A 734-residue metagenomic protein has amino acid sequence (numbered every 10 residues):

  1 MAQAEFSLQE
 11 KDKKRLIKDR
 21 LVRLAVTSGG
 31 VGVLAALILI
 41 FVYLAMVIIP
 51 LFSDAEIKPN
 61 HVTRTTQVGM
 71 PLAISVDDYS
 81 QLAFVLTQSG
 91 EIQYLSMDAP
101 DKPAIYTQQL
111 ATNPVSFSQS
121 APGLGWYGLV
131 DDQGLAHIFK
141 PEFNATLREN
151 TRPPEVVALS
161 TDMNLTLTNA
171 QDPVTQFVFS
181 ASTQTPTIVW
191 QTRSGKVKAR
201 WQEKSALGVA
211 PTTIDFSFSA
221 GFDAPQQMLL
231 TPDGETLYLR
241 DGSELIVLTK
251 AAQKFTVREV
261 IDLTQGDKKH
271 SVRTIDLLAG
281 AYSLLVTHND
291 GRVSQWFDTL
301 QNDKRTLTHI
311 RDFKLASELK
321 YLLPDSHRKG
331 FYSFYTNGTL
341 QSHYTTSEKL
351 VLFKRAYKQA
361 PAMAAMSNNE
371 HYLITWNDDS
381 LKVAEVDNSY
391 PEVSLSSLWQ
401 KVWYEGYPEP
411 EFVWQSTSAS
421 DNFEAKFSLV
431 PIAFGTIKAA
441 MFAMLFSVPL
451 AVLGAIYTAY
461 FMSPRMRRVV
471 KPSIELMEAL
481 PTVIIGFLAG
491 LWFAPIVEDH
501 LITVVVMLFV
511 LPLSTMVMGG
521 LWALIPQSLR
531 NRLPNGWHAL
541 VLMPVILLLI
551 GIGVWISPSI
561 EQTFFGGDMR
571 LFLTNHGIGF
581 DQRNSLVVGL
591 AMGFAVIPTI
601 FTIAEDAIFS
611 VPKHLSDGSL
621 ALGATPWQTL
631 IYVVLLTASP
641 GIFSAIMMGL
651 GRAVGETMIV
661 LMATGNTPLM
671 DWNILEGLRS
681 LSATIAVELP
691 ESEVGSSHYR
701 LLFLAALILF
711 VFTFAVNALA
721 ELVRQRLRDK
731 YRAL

Functional and structural regions predicted by a protein language model:
K13-R20, L51-G90, Y94-G123, G128-V130 (+11 more regions): Periplasmic/extracellular loop-to-transmembrane helix junction in inner-membrane transport proteins
S89-L95, Q133-K140, R148, T192-E203 (+4 more regions): Structural motif
K426-A440, A494-S514, R532-T599: Loop-to-helix entry region at the N-terminal start of transmembrane alpha-helices in multi-pass membrane transporters
A443-I474, M518-Q527, A720-D729: Transmembrane-helix boundary motif in ABC transporter permease subunits
V517-S528, E605, F609, K613 (+2 more regions): C-terminal transmembrane helix and the adjacent membrane-cytosol boundary/short C-terminal tail of inner/organellar
I600-I603, V611, P626-L661: Transmembrane alpha-helices
V660-F710: Interhelical loop and adjacent transmembrane-helix boundary motif in polytopic membrane transport permeases
